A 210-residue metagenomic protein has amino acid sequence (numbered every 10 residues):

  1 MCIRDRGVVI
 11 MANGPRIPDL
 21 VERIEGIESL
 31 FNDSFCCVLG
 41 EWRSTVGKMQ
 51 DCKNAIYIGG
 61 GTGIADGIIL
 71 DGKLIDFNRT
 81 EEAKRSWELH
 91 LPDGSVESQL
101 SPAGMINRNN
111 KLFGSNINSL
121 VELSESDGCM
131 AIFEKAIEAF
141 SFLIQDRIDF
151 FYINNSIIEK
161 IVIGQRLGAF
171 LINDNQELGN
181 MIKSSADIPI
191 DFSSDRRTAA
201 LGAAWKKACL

Functional and structural regions predicted by a protein language model:
R4, G61-G63, L167-G168: Short glycine-rich anion-binding loops that position phosphate/pyrophosphate groups of nucleotides and phosphorylated
R4-N54, F170-I190: Glycine-rich phosphate-binding loop and adjoining helix at the ATP-binding site of ATP-dependent phosphoryl-transfer
M11-A12, E22-F31, R43-A131, D146-Y152: Glycine/GP-enriched mid-protein hinge/lid loop-to-helix segment characteristic of carbohydrate kinases
C37-W42, M105, N109, A203-K207: Buried hydrophobic packing segments
E134-N155, G202-L210: Phosphate/ATP-binding catalytic cores across multiple sugar-kinase/actin-like superfamilies, primarily ASKHA
F151-I182, S193-R196: Glycine-rich phosphate-binding loops at beta-strand->alpha-helix junctions
K183-L210: Conserved glycine-rich phosphate/nucleotide-binding loop and adjacent Mg2+-coordinating catalytic segment
